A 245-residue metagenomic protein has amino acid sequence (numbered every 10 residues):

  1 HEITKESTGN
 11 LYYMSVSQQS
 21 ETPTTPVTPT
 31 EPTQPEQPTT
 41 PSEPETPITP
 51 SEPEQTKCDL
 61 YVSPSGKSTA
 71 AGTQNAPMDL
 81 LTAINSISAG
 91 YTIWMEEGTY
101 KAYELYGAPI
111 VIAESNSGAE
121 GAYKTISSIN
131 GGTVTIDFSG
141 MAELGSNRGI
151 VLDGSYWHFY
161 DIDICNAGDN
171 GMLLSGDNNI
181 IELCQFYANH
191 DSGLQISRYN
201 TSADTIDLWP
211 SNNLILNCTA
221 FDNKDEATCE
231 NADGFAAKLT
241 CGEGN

Functional and structural regions predicted by a protein language model:
H1-E21: Aromatic, loop-rich ligand-recognition surfaces of beta-strand-rich domains
H1-S7, I84, W94, G149 (+1 more regions): Predominantly extracellular/lumenal beta-strand repeat domains
S20-Q55: Ser/Thr/Gly/Pro-rich low-complexity, disordered linker/stalk segments of secreted and cell-surface proteins
E52-T82, E97-Y100, N130-G132: Right-handed parallel beta-helix/beta-solenoid
S65-K67, E96-T99, S115, S127-G132 (+6 more regions): Beta-strand repeat scaffolds of extracellular/surface proteins
S88-D137, L152-Y160, W209: Beta-solenoid repeat scaffold
T92, A122-G132, N147-N189, L214-F221: Parallel beta-helix/beta-solenoid
L105-E114, F138-I150, N166-L173, A188-P210 (+1 more regions): Extracellular beta-strand/beta-solenoid scaffold signature
